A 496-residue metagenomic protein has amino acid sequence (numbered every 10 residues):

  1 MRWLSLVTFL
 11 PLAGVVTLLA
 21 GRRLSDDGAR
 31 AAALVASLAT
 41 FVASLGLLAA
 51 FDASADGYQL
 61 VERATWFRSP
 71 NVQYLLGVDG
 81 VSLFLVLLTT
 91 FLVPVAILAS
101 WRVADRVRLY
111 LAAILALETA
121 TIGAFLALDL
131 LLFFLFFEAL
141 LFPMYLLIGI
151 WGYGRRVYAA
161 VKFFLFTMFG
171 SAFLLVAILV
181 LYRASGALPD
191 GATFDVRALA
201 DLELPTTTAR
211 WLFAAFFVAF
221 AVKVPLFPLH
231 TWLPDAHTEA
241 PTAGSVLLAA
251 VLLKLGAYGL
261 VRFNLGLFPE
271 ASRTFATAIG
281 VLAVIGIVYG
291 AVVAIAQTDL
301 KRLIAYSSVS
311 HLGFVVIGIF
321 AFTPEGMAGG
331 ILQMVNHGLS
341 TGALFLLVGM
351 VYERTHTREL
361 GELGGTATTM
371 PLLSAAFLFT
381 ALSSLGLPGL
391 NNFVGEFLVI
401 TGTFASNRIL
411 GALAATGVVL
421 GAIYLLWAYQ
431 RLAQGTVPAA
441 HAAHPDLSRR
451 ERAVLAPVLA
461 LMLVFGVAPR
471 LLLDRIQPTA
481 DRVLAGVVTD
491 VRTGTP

Functional and structural regions predicted by a protein language model:
M1-L10, V78-T89, L130-P143, A209-V222 (+2 more regions): Structural signature of hydrophobic alpha-helical transmembrane segments
M1-W3, T17-I114, A187, A192-E203 (+1 more regions): Transmembrane helix-loop-helix hairpins at membrane boundaries of multipass inner-membrane proteins
S5-G21, L34-L47, L88-S100, L117-E118 (+6 more regions): Central hydrophobic cores of alpha-helical transmembrane segments in multi-pass inner-membrane proteins across all
V15-A20, L45, P94-L98, T119-G123 (+8 more regions): Alpha-helical transmembrane segments of multipass membrane proteins
V15-D26, V93-A104, Y145-R155, K223-T238 (+3 more regions): C-terminal ends of transmembrane helices
S25-D26, L109-A116, A120-T208, V293-Y306 (+1 more regions): Alpha-helical multi-pass transmembrane bundles of energy-transducing inner-membrane proteins
F51-V72, A172-H230, D235, L260-A278 (+5 more regions): Juxtamembrane/interfacial segments at transmembrane-helix boundaries in multi-pass membrane proteins
F227, T341-F345, G411-A443: Predominantly late transmembrane helices and immediately cytosolic-facing juxtamembrane segments
